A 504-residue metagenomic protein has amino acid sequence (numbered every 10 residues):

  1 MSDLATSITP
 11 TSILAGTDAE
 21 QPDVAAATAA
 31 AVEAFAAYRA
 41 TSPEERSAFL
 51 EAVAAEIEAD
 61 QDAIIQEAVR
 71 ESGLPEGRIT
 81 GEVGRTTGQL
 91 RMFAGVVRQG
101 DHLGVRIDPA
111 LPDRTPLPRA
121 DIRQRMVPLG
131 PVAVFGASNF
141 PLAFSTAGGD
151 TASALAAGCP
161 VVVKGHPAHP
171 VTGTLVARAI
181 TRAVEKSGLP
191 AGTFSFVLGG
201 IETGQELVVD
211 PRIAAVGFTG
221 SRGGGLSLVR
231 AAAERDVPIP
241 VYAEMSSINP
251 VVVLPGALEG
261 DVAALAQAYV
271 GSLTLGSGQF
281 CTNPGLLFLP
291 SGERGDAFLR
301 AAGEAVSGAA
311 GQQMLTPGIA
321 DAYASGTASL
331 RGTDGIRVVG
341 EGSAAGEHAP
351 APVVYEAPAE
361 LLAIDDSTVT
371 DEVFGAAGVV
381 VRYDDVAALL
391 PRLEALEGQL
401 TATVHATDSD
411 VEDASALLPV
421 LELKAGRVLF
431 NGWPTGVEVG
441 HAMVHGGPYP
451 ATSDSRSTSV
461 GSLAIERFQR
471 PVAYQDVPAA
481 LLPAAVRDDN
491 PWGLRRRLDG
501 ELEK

Functional and structural regions predicted by a protein language model:
M1-A120: N-terminal Rossmann-like NAD(P)+-binding subdomain of aldehyde/semialdehyde dehydrogenases
D3, Q267, L289-L400: NAD(P)-dependent aldehyde/semialdehyde dehydrogenase
F35, R39, A54-Q61, I65-A68 (+20 more regions): Structural signal for hydrophobic packing residues in well-ordered secondary-structure cores of soluble enzyme domains
E45, F49, C159-T172, T193 (+8 more regions): Short loop-to-beta-strand entry elements in the cores of soluble alpha/beta enzymes
E58, H102-V270, F288, G292-G295: Rossmann-like NAD(P) dinucleotide-binding subdomain of oxidoreductase/dehydrogenase enzymes
A345-P350, V386-L482: C-terminal core of ALDH-fold dehydrogenases
P471-K504: Structural signal for terminal/edge beta-strands and the immediately following C-terminal loop/tail that closes
